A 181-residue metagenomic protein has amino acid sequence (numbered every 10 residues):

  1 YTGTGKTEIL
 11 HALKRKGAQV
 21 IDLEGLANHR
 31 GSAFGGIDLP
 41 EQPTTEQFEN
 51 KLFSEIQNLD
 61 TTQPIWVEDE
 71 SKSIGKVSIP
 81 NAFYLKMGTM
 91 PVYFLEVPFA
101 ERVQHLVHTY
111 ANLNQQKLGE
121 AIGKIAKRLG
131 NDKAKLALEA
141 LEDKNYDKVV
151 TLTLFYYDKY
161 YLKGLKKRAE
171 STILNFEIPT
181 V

Functional and structural regions predicted by a protein language model:
Y1-R15: Glycine-rich phosphate-binding P-loop
G5, I74, R102: Short phosphate-engaging motifs
R15-K86: Conserved nucleotide-sensing/catalytic segment adjacent to the nucleotide-binding pocket in NTP-handling enzymes
L85-V92, E96-V181: Conserved NTP phosphate-binding and transfer environment spanning the P-loop NTPase/kinase superfamily
